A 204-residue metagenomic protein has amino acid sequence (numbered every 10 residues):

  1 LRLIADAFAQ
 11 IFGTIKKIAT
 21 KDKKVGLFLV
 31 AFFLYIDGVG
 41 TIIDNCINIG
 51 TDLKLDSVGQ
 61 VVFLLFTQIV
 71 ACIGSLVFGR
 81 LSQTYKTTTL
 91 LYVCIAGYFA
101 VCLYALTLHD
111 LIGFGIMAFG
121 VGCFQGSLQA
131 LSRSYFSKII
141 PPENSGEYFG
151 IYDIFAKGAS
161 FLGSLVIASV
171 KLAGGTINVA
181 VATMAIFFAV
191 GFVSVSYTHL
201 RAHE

Functional and structural regions predicted by a protein language model:
L1-L27: Juxtamembrane intracellular "pre-TM" segments in multi-pass secondary transporters
D44-G59: Short amphipathic helix-loop junctions that connect adjacent transmembrane helices in Major Facilitator Superfamily/SLC
G74-K86: Helix-to-loop junctions at the C-terminal end of transmembrane segments in multipass secondary transporters
L90-L103: Structural signature of the two symmetry-related core transmembrane helices
L106-M117: Helix-loop junctions at membrane interfaces in 12-TM secondary transporters
L128-I140: Intracellular juxtamembrane helix-capping segments at the cytosolic ends of symmetry-related transmembrane helices
S169-F187: A membrane-interface helix-boundary motif in multi-pass transporters
T198-E204: Conserved small/polar residues in nucleotide/adenosyl-binding loops
